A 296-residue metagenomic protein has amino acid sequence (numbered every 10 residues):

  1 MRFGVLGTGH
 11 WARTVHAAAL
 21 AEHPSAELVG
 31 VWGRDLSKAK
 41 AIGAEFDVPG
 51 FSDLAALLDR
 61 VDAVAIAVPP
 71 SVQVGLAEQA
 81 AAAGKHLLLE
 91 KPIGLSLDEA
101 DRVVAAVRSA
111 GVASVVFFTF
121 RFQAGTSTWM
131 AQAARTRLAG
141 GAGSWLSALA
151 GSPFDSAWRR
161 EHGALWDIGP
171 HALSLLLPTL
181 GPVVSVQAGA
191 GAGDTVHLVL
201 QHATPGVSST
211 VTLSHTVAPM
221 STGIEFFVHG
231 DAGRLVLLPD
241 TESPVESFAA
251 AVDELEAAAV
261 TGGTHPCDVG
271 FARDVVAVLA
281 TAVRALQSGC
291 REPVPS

Functional and structural regions predicted by a protein language model:
M1-F46: N-terminal Rossmann-like dinucleotide-binding module
A12, S52, L89-E90, S114-V116 (+1 more regions): Hydrophobic residues in well-ordered beta-strands that form the structural core
V29, D62, A139: Conserved acidic residues
F46-V104: Beta-loop-alpha module in the N-terminal Rossmann-like domain of NAD(P)-dependent dehydrogenases, especially those
V48, A83-K85, A110-A113, P205-V207: A short helix->loop->beta-strand "cap" motif at the edges of active sites that frequently abuts
A63-I66, A258-S296: C-terminal helix-rich "cap/oligomerization" subdomain common to oxidoreductases
A113, F120-Q187, G289: Predominantly a Rossmann-like dinucleotide-binding segment in NAD(P)-dependent oxidoreductases
L173-P239, A251-G263, T281: Contiguous beta-strand/loop segments that form the cofactor/metal-binding neighborhood of enzyme cores
